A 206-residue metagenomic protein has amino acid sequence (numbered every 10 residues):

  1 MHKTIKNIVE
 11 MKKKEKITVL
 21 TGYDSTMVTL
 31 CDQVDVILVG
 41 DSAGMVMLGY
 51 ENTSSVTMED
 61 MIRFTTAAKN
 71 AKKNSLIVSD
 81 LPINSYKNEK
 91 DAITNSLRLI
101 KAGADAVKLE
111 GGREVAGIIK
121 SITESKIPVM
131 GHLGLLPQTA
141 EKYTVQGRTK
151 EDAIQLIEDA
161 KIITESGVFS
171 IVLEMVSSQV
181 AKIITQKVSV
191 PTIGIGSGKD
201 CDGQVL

Functional and structural regions predicted by a protein language model:
H2-L206: Alpha/beta enzyme core
